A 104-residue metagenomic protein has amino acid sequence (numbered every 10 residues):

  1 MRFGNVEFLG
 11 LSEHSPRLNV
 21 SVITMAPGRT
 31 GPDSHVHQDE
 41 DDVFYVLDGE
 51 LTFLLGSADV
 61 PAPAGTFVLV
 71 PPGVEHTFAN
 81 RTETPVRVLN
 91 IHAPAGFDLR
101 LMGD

Functional and structural regions predicted by a protein language model:
M1-N19, A26-P27, D33, G103-D104: A short, N-terminal "cap"/entry segment at the start of jelly-roll beta-barrel domains of the cupin/DSBH fold
H14-P16, D39, E83-T84: Short strand-connecting beta-turns/loops that link adjacent beta-strands
V22-I23, L69, E83-L99: A short hydrophobic beta-strand segment most commonly corresponding to one strand of the jelly-roll/cupin
V22-M25, V36-L54, I91: Short, conserved beta-strand element in jelly-roll/cupin
D33, F53-L54, V70, H76-T82 (+1 more regions): Short beta-strand His + acidic residue motifs that chelate non-heme Fe in jelly-roll/DSBH and cupin folds
V43, E50-T52, D59, E75 (+1 more regions): Structural motif
S57-P72: Short acidic-glycine-tyrosine-enriched beta hairpin
